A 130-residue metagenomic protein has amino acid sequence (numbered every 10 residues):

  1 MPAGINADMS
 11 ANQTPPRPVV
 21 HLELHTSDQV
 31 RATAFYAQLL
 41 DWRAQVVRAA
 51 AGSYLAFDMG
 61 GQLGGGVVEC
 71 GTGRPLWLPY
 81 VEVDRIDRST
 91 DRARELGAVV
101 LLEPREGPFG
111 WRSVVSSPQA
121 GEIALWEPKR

Functional and structural regions predicted by a protein language model:
P2-V30, W77-P79, W126-R130: N-terminal beta-strand motif that seeds the catalytic metal site of vicinal oxygen chelate
G4, W42-L76, V115, E122-P128: Conserved short beta-strand elements that form part of the metal-binding/catalytic scaffold of enzyme active sites
M9, H21, R48-A50, M59 (+2 more regions): Residue-level hotspots at or immediately adjacent to binding/recognition sites across diverse folds
N12-P15, G60, T72, E106: Generic structural signal for beta-strand residues in well-ordered domains
T14-Q62, E95: Core segments of cupin and vicinal oxygen chelate
Q29, V81-E122: Vicinal oxygen chelate
G71, P104-P108, K129: Short, well-ordered turn and helix-capping elements at secondary-structure junctions
